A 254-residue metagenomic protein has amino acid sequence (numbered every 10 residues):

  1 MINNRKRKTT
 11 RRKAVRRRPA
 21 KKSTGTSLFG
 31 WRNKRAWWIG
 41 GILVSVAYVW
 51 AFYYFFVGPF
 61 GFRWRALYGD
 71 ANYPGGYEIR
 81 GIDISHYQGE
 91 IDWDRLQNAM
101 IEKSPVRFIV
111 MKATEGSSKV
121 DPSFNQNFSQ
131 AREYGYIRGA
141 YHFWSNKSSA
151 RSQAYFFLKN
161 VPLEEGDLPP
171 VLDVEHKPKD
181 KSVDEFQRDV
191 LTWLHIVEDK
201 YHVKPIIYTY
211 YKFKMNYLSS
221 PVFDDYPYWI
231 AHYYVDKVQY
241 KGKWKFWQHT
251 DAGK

Functional and structural regions predicted by a protein language model:
M1-K34: N-terminal Lys/Arg-rich, disordered targeting/topogenic segments
A36-V57: Hydrophobic membrane-insertion alpha-helices, especially the h-region of bacterial N-terminal signal peptides
F60-Y68, P74-T192, E198-K200: Substrate-binding cleft of extracellular glycoside hydrolase catalytic domains
L67-Q88, D94, F223-K254: Functionally critical loop-and-helix segments that line ligand-binding/catalytic clefts of soluble enzyme domains
S118, K147, K214, K237 (+1 more regions): Flexible, glycine-rich phosphate/dinucleotide-binding loops and adjacent beta-alpha linkers at cofactor/substrate
L168-K241: Catalytic domains of cell-wall/extracellular-matrix polysaccharide-remodeling enzymes, centered on de-N-acetylation
